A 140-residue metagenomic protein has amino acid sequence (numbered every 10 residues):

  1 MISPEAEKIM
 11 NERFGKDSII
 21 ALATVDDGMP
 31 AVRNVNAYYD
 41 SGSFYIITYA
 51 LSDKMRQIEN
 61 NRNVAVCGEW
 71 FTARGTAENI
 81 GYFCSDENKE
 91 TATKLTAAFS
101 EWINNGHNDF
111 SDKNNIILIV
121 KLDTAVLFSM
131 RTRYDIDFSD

Functional and structural regions predicted by a protein language model:
M1-K16: Extreme N-terminal tail/first-helix region
M1-P4, A23-N36, T72-C84: Short low-complexity stretches enriched in small and charged residues
I2-A6, A50, E87: Short amphipathic alpha-helical segments
G15-A21, A98-I103: Short Pro/Gly-enriched beta-strand edge/turn motifs at strand-loop
K16-S18, A31-R33, S111-N114, K121: Short, basic and Ser/Thr-rich N-terminal targeting/leader segments
D17-A50, R56-I58, V64-G68: Short beta-strand segments
T72-D140: Charged, gly/pro-rich active-site loop segments
